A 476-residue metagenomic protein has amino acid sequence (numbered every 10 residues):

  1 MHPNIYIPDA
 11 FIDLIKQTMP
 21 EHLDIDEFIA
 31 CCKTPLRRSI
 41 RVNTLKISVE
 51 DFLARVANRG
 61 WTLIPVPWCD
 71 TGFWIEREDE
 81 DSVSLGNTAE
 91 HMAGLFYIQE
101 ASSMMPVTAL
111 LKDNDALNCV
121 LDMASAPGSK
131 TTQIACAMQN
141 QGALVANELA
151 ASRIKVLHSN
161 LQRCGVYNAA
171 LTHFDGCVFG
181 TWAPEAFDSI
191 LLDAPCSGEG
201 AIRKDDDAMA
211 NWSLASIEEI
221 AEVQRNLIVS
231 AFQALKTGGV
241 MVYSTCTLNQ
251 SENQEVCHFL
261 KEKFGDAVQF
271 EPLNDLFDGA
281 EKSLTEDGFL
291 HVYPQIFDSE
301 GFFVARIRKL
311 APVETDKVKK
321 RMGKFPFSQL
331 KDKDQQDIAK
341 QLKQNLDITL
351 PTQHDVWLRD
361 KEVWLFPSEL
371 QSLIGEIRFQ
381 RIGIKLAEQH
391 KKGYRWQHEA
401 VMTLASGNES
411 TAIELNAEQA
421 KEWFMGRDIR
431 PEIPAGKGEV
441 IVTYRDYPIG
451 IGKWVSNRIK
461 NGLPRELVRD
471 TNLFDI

Functional and structural regions predicted by a protein language model:
M1-P20, D26-R38, V42-R59, L310-I476: Polybasic, low-complexity RNA-engagement segments
R38-M104: Conserved AdoMet
A116-A126, V145: Conserved class I S-adenosyl-L-methionine
P127-N140: Conserved SAM-binding loop of SAM-dependent methyltransferases across substrates and taxa, primarily the Class I
Q139, L235-T237: Helix-to-beta-strand junctions that scaffold the AdoMet/dcAdoMet cofactor pocket in Class I SAM-dependent enzymes
N147-P184, L192: S-adenosyl-L-methionine
S152, D188-S230, C246-Q254, L276-D278: Mobile active-site "lid"/loop adjacent to the S-adenosyl-L-methionine
F187, V240-Y243, T247-W364, E369: Class I S-adenosyl-L-methionine
